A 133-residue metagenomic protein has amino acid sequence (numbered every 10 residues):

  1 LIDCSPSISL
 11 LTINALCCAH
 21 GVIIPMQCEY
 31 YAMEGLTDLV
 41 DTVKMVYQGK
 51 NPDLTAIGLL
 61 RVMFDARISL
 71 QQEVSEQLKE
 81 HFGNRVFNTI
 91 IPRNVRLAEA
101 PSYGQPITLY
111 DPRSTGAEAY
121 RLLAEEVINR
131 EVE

Functional and structural regions predicted by a protein language model:
I2-V95: Conserved catalytic-core segment of NTP-binding enzymes
K50-N51, G116, E126-V127: Short, charged/polar low-complexity linear motifs in solvent-exposed/disordered segments
P92, A98, T108: Nucleotide phosphate-binding site architecture
P101-L122: C-terminal boundary of histidine-terminating zinc-finger modules
L122-E133: C-terminal alpha-helix
